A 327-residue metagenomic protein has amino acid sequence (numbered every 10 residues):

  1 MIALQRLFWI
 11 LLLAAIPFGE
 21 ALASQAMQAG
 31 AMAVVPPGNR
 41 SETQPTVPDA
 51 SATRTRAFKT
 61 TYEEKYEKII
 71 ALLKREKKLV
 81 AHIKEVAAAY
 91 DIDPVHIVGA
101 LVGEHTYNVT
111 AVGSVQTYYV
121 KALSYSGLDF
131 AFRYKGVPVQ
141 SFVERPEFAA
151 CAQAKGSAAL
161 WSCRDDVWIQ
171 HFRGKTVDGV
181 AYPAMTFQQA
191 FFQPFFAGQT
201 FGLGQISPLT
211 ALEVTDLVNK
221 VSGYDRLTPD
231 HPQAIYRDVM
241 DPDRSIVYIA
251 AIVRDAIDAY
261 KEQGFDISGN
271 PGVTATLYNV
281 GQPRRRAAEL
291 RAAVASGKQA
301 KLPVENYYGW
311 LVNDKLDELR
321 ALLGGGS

Functional and structural regions predicted by a protein language model:
M1-F8: Bacterial N-terminal signal peptides that target proteins for export
W9-P17: Bacterial N-terminal signal peptides
Q25-K84, V109-V143, A150-Q153, A159 (+1 more regions): N-terminal export signals and maturation junctions of secreted/periplasmic proteins
F58-Y66, A71, A158, T228-P232 (+1 more regions): Extracytoplasmic and endomembrane cell-envelope/extracellular-matrix remodeling and assembly machinery
D91-A100, V112-G113, K261-A275: Surface-exposed patches in mature extracellular/periplasmic domains of secreted proteins
P94-L101, H105-E213: Acidic/His-rich structured neighborhood in mature extracellular/periplasmic domains
G113-S114, Y119-V139, G269-S327: Catalytic and substrate-binding regions of cell-wall glycan-acting enzymes that process beta-1,4-linked
A154-Q170, G179-T186, Q193-N270, A275-A287: Alpha-helical segment that forms one wall of the substrate-binding/catalytic cleft in peptidoglycan-active domains
